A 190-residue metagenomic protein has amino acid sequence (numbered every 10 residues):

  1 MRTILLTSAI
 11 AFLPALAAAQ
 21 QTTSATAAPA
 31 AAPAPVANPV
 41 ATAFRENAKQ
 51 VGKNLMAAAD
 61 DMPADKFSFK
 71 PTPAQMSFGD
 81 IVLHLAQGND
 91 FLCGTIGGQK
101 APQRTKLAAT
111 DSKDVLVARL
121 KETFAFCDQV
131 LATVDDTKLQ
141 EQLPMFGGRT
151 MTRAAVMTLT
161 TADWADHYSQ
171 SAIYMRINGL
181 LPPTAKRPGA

Functional and structural regions predicted by a protein language model:
I4-A17: Bacterial N-terminal signal peptides
Q21-A43, Q87-R149, N178-A190: Short, helix-capping/interhelical loops that line the mouth of catalytic, cofactor-, or ligand-binding pockets
R45-K49, K53-M56, K66-T105, P144-A190: Short, contiguous alpha-helical
